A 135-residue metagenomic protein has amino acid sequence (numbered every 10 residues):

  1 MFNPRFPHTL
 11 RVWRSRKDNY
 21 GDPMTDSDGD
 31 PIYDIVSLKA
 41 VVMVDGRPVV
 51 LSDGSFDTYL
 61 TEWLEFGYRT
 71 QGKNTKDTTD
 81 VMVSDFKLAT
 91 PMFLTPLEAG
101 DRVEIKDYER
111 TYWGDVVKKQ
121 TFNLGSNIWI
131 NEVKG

Functional and structural regions predicted by a protein language model:
F2-H8: Anionic-ligand-binding alpha/beta catalytic cores of soluble enzymes and soluble regulatory domains that recognize
P4, R16-G135: Short, conserved turn/kink motifs that form compact alpha/beta structural patches or helix kinks used as
